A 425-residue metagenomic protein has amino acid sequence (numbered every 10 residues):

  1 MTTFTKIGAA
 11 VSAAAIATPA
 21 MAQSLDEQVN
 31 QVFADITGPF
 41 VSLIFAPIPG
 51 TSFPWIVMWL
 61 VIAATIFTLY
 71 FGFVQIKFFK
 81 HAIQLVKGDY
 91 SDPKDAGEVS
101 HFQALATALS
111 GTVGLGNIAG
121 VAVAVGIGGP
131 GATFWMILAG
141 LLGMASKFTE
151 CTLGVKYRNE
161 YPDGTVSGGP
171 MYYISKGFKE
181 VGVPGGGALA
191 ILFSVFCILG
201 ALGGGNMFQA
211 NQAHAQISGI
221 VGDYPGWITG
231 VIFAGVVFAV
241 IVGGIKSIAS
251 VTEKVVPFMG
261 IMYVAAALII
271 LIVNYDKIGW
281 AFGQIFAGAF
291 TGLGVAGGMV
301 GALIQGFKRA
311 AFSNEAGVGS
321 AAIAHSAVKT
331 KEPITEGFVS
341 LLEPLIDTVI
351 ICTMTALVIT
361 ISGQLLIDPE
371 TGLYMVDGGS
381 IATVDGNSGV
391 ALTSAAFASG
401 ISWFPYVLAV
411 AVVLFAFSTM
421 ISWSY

Functional and structural regions predicted by a protein language model:
T2-L115, G126-P130, G143: N-terminal alpha-helical transmembrane segments of multi-pass membrane transport and channel/translocase proteins
T3-T5, I62, F67-I83, A210-I217 (+4 more regions): Membrane-interface loop-to-helix entry segments
Q23, E150-D163, A266-Q284, V295-G297 (+2 more regions): Extracellular/periplasmic helix-exit of transmembrane alpha-helices
F67-T68, S110, A139-V166, S175-N211 (+3 more regions): Helix-loop-helix module between adjacent transmembrane segments
F73-H101, V123-V125, G129-T133, A145-P184 (+2 more regions): Flexible loop linkers connecting adjacent transmembrane helices in multi-pass alpha-helical membrane transporters
K94-I127, L153-K156, P162-G177, L192 (+2 more regions): Alpha-helical membrane segments and immediately flanking helix-loop junctions that form or couple to the substrate/ion
L142-E150, G230-I245, V256-D276, I334-G363: Selective recognition of specific alpha-helical transmembrane segments in multi-pass small-molecule
V240-E253, F258-A321, S326, K331: Membrane-embedded translocation segments of transport machinery
